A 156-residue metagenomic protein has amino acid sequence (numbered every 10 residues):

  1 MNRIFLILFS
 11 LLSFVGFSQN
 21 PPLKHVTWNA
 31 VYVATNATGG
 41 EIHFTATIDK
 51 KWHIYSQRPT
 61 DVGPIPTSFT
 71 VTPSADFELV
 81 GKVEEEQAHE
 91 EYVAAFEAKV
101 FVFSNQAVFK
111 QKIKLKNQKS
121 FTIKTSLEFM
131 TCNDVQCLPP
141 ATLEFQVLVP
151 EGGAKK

Functional and structural regions predicted by a protein language model:
I4-F14: Sec-dependent N-terminal signal peptides
Q19-K156: Extracellular/lumen-exposed scaffold segments
